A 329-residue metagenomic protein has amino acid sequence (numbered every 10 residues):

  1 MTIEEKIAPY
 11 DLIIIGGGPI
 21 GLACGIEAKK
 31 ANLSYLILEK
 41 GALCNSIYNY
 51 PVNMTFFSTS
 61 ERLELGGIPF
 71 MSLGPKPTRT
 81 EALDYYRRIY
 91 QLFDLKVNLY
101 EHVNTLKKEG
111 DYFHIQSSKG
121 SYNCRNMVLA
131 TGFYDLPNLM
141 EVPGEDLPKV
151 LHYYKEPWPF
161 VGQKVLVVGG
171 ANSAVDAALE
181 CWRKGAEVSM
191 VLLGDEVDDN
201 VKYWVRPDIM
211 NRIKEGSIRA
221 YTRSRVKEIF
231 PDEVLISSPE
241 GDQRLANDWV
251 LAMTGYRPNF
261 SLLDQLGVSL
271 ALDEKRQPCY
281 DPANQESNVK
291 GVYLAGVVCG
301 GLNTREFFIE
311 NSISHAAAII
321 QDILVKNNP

Functional and structural regions predicted by a protein language model:
M1-D11, D135-L136, E141-Y153: Extreme N-terminal leader/targeting segments of oxidoreductases
T2-Y10, G17-L95, V175, L179-Y203 (+1 more regions): Beta1-alpha1 glycine-rich phosphate/pyrophosphate-binding loop at the start of Rossmann-like nucleotide-binding domains
I3-P9, I14-K40, Y153-V197, A283-P329: Rossmann-like dinucleotide/flavin-binding elements
P9-Y10, C124-R125, G162, P231 (+2 more regions): Active-site acidic short loop of glycosyltransferases
G25-E27, Y48-N49, L139-P143, A178-E180 (+2 more regions): Short amphipathic alpha-helical segments
D94-K107, Y112-I115, S121-N123, R183-K275: A Rossmann-like FAD-binding core segment of flavoenzymes
C124, A130-T131, V168, M253-T254 (+1 more regions): Short, well-ordered coil/turn residues at beta-beta hairpins and beta-strand->alpha-helix junctions within
L129-E145, R257-V268: Flavin (primarily FAD) binding-site architecture
